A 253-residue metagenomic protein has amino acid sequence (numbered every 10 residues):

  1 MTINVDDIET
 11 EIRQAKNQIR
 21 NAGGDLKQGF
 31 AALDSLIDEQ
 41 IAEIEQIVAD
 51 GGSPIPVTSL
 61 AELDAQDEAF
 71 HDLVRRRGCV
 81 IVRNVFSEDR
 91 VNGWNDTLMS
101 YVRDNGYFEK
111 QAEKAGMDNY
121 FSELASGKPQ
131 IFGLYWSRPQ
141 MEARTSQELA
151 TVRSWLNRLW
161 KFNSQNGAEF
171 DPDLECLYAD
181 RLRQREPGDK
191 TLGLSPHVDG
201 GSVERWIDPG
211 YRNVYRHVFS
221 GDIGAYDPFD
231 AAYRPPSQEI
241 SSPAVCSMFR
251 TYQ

Functional and structural regions predicted by a protein language model:
M1-R76: Fe(II)/2-oxoglutarate
T2, A69, V74-R77, F86-Q253: Non-heme Fe(II) oxygenase catalytic core, chiefly the N-lobe of the double-stranded beta-helix
